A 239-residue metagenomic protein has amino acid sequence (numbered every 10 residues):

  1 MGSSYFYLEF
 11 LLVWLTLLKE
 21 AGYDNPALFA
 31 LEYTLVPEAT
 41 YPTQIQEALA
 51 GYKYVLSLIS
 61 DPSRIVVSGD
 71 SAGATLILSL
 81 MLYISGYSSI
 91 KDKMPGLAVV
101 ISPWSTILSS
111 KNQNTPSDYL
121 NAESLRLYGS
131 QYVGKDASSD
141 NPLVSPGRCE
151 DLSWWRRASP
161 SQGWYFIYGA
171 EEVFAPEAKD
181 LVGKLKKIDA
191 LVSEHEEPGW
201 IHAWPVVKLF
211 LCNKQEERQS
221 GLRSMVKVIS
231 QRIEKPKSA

Functional and structural regions predicted by a protein language model:
M1-G22: Short, surface-exposed "cap/lid" segments of acyl-processing enzymes
S3-S4, T40-Y41, K111: Conserved catalytic-core motifs of eukaryotic protein kinase domains, centered on the activation segment
S3-Y7, Q44, E177-A178, G221: Residues at alpha-helix caps and immediate loop-helix transition turns in enzyme cores, especially N- and C-cap
L8, L12, Q46-L49, R223: Surface-exposed alpha-helical interface segments used for non-catalytic interactions
L11, L15, Y52, K179-V182: A generic structural signal for short, well-ordered alpha-helical segments in conserved domains
T16-D24, F29-A39, Q46-R64: Conserved acidic catalytic loop of the alpha/beta-hydrolase fold
L58-I65, L78-A239: Alpha/beta hydrolase fold serine-hydrolase catalytic domain that processes acyl esters and thioesters
G69, G73, I77: Gly/Ala-rich beta-loop-alpha elbow adjacent to hydrolase catalytic centers
